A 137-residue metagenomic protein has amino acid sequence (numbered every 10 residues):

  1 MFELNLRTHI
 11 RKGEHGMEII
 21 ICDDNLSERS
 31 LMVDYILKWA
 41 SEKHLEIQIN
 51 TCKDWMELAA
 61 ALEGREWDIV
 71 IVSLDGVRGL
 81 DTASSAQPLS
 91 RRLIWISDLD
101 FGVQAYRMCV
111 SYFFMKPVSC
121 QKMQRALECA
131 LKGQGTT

Functional and structural regions predicted by a protein language model:
M1-G16: Short, Lys/Arg-enriched N-terminal segments with co-localized hydrophobic residues within the first ~10-30 amino acids
G13-E14, L62-W67, Q87-P88: Flexible, charged surface loops at secondary-structure boundaries
D23: Conserved acidic carboxylate
L26-N50: Two-component/phosphorelay signaling modules centered on CheY-like receiver
S30, A60, V103-Q104: Alpha-helical elements of the RecA-like P-loop NTPase motor core of helicases
T51-I69: Acidic, metal-coordinating helix/loop segments flanking the phosphotransfer/catalytic sites of two-component signaling
D68-T136: CheY-like receiver
